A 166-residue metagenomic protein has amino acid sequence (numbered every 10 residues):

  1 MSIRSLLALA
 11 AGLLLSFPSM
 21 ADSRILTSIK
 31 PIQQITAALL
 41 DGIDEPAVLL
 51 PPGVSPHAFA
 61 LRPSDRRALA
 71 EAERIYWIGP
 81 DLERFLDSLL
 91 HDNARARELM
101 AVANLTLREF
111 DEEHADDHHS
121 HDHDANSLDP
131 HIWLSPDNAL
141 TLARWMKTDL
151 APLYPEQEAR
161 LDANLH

Functional and structural regions predicted by a protein language model:
M1-L7: Bacterial N-terminal signal peptides that target proteins for export
S16-P18: N-terminal signal peptide c-region/cleavage motif recognized by signal peptidases
A21-H166: Extracytoplasmic metal-acquisition and chelation regions
